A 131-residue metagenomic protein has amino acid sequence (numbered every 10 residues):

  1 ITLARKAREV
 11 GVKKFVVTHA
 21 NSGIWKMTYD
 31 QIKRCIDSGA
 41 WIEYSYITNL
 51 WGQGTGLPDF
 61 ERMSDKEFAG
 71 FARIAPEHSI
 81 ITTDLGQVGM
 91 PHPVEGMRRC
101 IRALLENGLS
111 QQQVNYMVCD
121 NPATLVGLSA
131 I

Functional and structural regions predicted by a protein language model:
I1-K26: Divalent metal-binding pocket/active-site signature
T2-A4, Y29-D30, D59-E67, E95-R99: Charged helix-capping and loop-helix junction motifs
R5-G11, Q31-G39, A69-P76: Acidic (Asp/Glu)-rich catalytic clusters
K14-V16, G39-E43, H78-I80: Structural preference for beta-strand elements that scaffold enzyme active sites
V17-T28, T48-K66: Active-site glycine- and acidic-residue-rich loops that bind and position anionic ligands or nucleotide-like cofactors
I32, W41-E43, N49, Q111 (+2 more regions): Ligand-binding pocket scaffold of soluble enzyme catalytic domains
S45, A75-P93, V114: Short acidic/histidine-rich active-site segments
E95-I131: Mid-to-C-terminal alpha-helical segments outside catalytic/metal-binding sites
